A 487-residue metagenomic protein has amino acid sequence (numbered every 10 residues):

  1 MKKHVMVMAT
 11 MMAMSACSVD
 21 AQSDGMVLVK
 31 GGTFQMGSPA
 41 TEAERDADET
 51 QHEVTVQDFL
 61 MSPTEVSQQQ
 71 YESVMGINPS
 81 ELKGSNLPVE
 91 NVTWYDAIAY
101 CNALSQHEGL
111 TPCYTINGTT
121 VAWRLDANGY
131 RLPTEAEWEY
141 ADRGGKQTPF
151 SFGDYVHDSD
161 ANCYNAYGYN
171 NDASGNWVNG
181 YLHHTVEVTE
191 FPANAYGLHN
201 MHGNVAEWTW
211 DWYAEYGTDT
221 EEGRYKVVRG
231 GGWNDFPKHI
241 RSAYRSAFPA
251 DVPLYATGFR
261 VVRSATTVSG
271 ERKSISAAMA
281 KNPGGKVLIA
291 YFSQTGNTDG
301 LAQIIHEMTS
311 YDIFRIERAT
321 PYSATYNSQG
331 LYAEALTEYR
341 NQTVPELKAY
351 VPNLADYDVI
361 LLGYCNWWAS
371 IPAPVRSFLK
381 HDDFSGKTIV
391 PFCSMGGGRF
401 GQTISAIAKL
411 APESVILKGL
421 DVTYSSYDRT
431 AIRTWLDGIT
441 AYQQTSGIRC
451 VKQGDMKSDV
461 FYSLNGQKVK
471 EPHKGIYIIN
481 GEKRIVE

Functional and structural regions predicted by a protein language model:
M1-Q22: Bacterial Sec-dependent N-terminal signal peptides
Q22-S80, S85-S105, A136, A141 (+1 more regions): A short glycine-rich, aromatic-capped structural motif
V29, Q35, P39-A40, K83 (+2 more regions): Functional-site microenvironments in short loops/helix caps that host divalent-cation chemistry
G203, N465-Q467: Short, glycine-anchored, charge-dense loop/turn motifs used at functional sites
Y255-T267: Short, structured beta-strand segments at or near domain termini in extracellular proteins/domains
A265-G270, Q444-N465: Residue-level detector of functionally pivotal "anchor" positions at catalytic/ligand-binding pockets or at interdomain
S269-R272, A280-V287, S293-R318, E334-Q444: FMN-binding flavodoxin-like domain, especially the glycine-rich phosphate-binding loop
I476-E487: C-terminal tail/sorting-segment detector
